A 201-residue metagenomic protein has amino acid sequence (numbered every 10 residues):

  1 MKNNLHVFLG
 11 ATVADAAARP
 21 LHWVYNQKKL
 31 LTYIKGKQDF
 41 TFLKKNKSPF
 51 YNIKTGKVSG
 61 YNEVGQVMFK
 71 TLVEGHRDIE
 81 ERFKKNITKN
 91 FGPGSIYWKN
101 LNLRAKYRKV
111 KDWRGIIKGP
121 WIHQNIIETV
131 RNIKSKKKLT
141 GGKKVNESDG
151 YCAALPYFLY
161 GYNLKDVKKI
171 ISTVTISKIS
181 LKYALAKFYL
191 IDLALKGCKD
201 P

Functional and structural regions predicted by a protein language model:
M1-P201: Structured, active/binding-site neighborhoods that engage oxygen-rich ligands
